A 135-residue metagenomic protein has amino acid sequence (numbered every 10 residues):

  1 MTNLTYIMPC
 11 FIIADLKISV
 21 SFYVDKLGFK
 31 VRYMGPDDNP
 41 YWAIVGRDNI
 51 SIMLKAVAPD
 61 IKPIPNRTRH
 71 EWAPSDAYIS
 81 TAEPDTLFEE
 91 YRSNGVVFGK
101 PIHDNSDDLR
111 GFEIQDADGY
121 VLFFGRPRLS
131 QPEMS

Functional and structural regions predicted by a protein language model:
M1-C10, K30-S80, F88-Q115, R126-S135: Vicinal oxygen chelate
S19-V24, Y91, G119: Conserved active-site tyrosine of GNAT-family acetyltransferases
V121-F124: Short glycine-/small-residue motifs
